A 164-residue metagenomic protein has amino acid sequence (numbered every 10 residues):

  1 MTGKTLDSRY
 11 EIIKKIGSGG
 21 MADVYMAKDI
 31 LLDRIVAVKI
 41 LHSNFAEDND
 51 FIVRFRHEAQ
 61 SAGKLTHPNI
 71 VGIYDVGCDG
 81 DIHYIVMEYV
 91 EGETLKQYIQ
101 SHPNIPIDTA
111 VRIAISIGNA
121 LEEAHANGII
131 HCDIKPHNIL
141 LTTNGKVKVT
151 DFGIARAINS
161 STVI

Functional and structural regions predicted by a protein language model:
I13-G19, V24: Protein kinase glycine-rich loop
K28-I35: Conserved N-lobe loop of protein kinases adjacent to the ATP-binding glycine-rich P-loop
H42-K64: AlphaC helix of the eukaryotic protein kinase fold
V76: Activation-segment/catalytic-loop signature of the eukaryotic protein kinase fold
G80-T94, Y98: Conserved short submotifs of the Hanks-type protein kinase catalytic core that shape the nucleotide-binding pocket
I113-A114: Activation segment signature within eukaryotic-like protein kinase domains
G118-I129: Protein kinase catalytic-loop region centered on the HRD/HxD motif
